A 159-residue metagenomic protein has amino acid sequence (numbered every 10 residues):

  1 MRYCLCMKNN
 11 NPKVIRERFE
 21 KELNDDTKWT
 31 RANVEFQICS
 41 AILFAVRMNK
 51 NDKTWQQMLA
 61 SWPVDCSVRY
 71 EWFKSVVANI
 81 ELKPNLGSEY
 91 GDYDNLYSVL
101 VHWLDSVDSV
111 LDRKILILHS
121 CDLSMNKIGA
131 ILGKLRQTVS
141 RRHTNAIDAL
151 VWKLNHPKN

Functional and structural regions predicted by a protein language model:
M1-D105, N126-K127, N155-N159: N-terminal interaction/assembly modules
W103, D122, A149, K153: Mid-sequence acidic-hydrophobic segments that form the walls of catalytic/ligand-binding cavities or oligomerization
D105-S109, G133-L135: Alpha-helical hinge/cap motifs
V107-S124: Short amphipathic alpha helix immediately N-terminal
D122-T138: Helix-turn-helix DNA-binding module
L135, V139-P157: DNA major-groove recognition helices of helix-turn-helix
